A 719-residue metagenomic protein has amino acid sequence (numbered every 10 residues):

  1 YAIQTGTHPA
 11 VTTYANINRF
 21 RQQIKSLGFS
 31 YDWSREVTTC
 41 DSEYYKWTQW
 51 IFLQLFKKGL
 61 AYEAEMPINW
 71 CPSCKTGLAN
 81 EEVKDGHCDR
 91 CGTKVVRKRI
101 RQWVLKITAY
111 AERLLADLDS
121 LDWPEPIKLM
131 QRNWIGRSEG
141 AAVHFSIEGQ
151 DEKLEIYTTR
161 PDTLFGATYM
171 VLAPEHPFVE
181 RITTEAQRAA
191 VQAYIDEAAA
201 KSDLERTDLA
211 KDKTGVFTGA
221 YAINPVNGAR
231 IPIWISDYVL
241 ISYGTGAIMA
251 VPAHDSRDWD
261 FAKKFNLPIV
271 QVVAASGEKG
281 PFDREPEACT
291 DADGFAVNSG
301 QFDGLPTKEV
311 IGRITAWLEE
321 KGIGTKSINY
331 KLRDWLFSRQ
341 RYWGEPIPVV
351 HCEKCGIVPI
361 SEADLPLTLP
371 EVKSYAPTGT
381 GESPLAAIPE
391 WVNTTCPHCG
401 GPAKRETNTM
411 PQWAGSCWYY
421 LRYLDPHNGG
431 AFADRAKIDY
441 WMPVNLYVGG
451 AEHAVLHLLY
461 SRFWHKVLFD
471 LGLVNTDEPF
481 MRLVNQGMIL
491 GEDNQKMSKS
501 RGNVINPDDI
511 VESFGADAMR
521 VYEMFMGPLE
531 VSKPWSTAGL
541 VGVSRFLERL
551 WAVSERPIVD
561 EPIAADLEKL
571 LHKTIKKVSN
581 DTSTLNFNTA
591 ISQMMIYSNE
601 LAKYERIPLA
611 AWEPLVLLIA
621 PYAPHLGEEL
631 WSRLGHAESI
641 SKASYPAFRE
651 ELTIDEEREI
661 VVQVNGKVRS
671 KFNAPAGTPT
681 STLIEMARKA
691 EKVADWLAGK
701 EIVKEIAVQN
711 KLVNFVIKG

Functional and structural regions predicted by a protein language model:
I3-L154, P161, A247-P366, K373 (+5 more regions): Residue patterns forming the tRNA-binding/recognition surfaces of aminoacyl-tRNA synthetases and related DALR
R21, K25, Q49, L53 (+15 more regions): Amphipathic, well-packed alpha-helical segments that form the structural scaffold of globular domains
L27-Y31, T93-V96, P174, C289-A296 (+9 more regions): Short acidic (Asp/Glu) and glycine-rich catalytic loops that position anionic groups and cofactors
D41-Q49, E63-P67, I127-R132, T158-D293 (+6 more regions): Structured ligand/cofactor/substrate-binding pocket environments in proteins
T48-A274, P384, T395, C399 (+2 more regions): NTP-handling and nucleic-acid-processing catalytic cores
K57-K58, Y62-A64, I68-N69, R137 (+7 more regions): Helix-rich, typically C-terminal accessory recognition domains appended to large enzymatic cores
T245, A674-N710, N714: Glycine-rich, small/acidic residue-mixed loop/short-helix segments
P359-C396, G401-R405, P411, V661-N665: Long, His/Glu/Asp-enriched segments that create or flank divalent metal/ion-associated functional microenvironments
